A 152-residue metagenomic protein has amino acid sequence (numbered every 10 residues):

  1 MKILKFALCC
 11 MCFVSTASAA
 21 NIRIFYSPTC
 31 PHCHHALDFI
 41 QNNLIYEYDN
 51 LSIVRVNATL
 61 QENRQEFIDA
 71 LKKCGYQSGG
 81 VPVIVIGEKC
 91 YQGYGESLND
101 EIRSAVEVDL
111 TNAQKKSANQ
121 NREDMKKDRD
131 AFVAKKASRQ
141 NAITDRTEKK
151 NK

Functional and structural regions predicted by a protein language model:
K2-C9: Sec-dependent signal peptide recognition, specifically the positively charged N-region followed immediately by
C9-S18: Hydrophobic h-region of N-terminal signal peptides that target proteins for export in Gram-negative bacteria
S18-I53: Local sequence-structure signature of Cys/Sec-based thiol-disulfide redox active-site neighborhoods
L37-Q41, R64, I68, N99 (+1 more regions): Extracytoplasmic/secreted envelope proteins and their assembly/folding machinery, especially bacterial periplasmic
N50-Q65: Thiol-based oxidoreductase modules, predominantly thioredoxin-like and allied folds used for disulfide exchange
I68-G87, Y94-E96, D100: Structural micro-motif
I86-R122: Non-catalytic, surface beta->alpha helical segment in thiol-disulfide oxidoreductase systems
E107-K152: C-terminal partner/receptor-binding element of secreted or periplasmic proteins
